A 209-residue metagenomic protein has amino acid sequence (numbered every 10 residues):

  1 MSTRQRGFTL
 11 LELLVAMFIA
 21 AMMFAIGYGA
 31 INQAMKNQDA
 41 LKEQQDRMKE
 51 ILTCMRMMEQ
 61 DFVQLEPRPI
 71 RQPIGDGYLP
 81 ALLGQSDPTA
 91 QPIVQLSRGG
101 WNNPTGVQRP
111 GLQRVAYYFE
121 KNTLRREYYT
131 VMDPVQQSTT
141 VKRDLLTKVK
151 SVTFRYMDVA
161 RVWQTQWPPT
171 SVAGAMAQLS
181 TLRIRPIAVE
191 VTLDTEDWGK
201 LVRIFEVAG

Functional and structural regions predicted by a protein language model:
M1-I31: N-terminal single-pass transmembrane signal-anchor helix
G27-V135: Extracytoplasmic beta-strand-rich oligomerization domains located immediately C-terminal to a leader/signal peptide
R68-R71, D144-Y156: Structured surface patches comprising rigid loops and adjacent beta-strands/short helices at the edges of well-ordered
P88, V107-G111, V141-L146, T181-R185: A generic structural micro-feature
G106, P134-R143, T165: A short, polar/proline- and glycine-enriched secondary-structure boundary/capping micro-motif
L112-R114, T140-K142, G199-V202: Short, mixed charged/polar active-site loops that provide acid/base catalysis or chelate metal/phosphate cofactors
L124-E127, M132, K142-D144, K150 (+1 more regions): Periplasmic/lumenal scaffold domains of single-pass inner-membrane subunits that build Gram-negative envelope
S151-G209: Short linear sequence signals and composition-biased patches located at protein termini or domain-edge surfaces
